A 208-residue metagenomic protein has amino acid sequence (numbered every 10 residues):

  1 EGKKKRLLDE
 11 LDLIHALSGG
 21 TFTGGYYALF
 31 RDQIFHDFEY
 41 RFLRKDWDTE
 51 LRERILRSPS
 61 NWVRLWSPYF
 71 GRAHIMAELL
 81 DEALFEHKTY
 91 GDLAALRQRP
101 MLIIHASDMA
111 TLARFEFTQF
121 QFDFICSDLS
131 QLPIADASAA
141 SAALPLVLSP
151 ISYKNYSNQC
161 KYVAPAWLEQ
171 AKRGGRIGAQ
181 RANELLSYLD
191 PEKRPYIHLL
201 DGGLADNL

Functional and structural regions predicted by a protein language model:
E1-L208: Catalytic domains of lipid- and phosphate-ester/thioester hydrolases
